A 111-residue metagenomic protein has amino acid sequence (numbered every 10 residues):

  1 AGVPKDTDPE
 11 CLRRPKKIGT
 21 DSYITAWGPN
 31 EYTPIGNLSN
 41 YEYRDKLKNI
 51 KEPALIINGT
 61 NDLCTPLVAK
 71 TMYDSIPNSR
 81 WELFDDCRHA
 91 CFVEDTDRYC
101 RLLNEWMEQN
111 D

Functional and structural regions predicted by a protein language model:
A1-K46: Conserved alpha/beta-hydrolase catalytic His-Asp/Glu region
R13-K16, T71, S75: Alpha-helical structural signal in soluble globular domains
Y43-L47, A69-M72: Acidic, amphipathic alpha-helical patches
N49-I50, I56-N58: Short beta-strand/loop motif that positions the catalytic acidic residue of the alpha/beta-hydrolase fold
L63-V68: Conserved alpha/beta-hydrolase "acid-adjacent" motif
A69-D74, T96-Y99: Short, glycine/charged-enriched secondary-structure capping and boundary segments
S79-D111: Catalytic active-site module of serine/aspartate enzymes centered on a nucleophile-bearing elbow/loop
